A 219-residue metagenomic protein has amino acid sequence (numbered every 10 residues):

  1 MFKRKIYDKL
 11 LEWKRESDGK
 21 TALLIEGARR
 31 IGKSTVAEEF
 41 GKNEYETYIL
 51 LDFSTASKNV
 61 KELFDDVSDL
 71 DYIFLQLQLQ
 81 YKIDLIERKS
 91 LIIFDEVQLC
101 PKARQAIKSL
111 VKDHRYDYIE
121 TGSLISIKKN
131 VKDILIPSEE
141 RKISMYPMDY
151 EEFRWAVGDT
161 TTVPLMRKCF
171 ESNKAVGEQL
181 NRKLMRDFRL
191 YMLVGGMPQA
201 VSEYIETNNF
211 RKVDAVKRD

Functional and structural regions predicted by a protein language model:
M1-S17: Pre-Walker A adenine-sensing motif
I25: Hydrophobic anchor at the beta1->P-loop junction of P-loop NTPases
K33: Conserved lysine of the Walker
V36, F40: Hydrophobic positions on the alpha1 helix immediately C-terminal to the Walker A/P-loop
T55-R88: Short glycine-rich substrate-engagement loop in P-loop NTPases that contacts/grips substrate
I93, D117-S123, S144, F153: Structural recognition of the conserved hydrophobic beta-strand(s) that form the central parallel beta-sheet of P-loop
S109, S126-K142, R154-D159: Short regulatory helix/loop adjacent to the ATP-binding pocket of P-loop NTPases
T160-D219: Interdomain hinge/linker elements that couple catalytic modules in large macromolecular machines
